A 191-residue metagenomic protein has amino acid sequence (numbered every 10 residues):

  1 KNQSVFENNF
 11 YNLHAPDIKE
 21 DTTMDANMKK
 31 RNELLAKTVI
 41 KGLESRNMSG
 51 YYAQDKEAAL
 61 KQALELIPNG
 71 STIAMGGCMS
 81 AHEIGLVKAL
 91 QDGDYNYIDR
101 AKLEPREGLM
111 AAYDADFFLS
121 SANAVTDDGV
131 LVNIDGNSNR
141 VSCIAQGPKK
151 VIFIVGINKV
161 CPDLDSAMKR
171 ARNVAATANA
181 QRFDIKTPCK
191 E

Functional and structural regions predicted by a protein language model:
Q3-T23: Short, Lys/Arg-enriched N-terminal segments with co-localized hydrophobic residues within the first ~10-30 amino acids
A15-E20, L43, L119-D128: Short, mixed-charge, low-aromatic patches
T23-N32: Glycine- and acidic-residue-enriched helix-capping/strand-helix junction motifs
A26, M48-G50, I157: Short, flexible active-site loop motifs that bind/organize anionic cofactors or intermediates
N32-L119: N-terminal active-site beta-alpha-beta segment that forms phosphate/nucleotide-binding and substrate-recognition loops
Y113-E191: Conserved phosphate- and dinucleotide-binding cores of soluble alpha/beta proteins, encompassing both enzyme active
